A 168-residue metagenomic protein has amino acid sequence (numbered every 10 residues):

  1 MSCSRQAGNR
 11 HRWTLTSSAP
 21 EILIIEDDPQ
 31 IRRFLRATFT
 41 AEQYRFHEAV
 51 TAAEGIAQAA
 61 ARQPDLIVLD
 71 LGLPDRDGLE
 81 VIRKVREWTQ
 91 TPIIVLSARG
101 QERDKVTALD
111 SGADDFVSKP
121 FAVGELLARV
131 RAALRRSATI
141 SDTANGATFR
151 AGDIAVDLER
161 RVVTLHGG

Functional and structural regions predicted by a protein language model:
M1-L23: Non-catalytic signal-transmission and effector/linker regions of two-component phosphorelay proteins
A19, Q63-D65, W88-I93: His-Asp phosphorelay/catalytic-motif detector in bacterial-type signaling
P20-E21, A132-G168: Short, Lys/Arg-enriched segments at the junction into DNA-binding effector domains of transcriptional regulators
I25-E26, A49, I67, V117: Conserved sequence signature across two-component system core domains
R33-A41: Charged docking surfaces used in two-component/phosphorelay signaling
Q43-E54, Q58: Short hydrophobic/Thr-rich beta-strand motif most characteristic of the beta2 strand and flanking loop of CheY-like
R62-V68, L73: Active-site beta3 strand of CheY-like receiver
D77, R83, E87, P92-R150: Basic, amphipathic DNA-recognition helix from helix-turn-helix-like DNA-binding domains
